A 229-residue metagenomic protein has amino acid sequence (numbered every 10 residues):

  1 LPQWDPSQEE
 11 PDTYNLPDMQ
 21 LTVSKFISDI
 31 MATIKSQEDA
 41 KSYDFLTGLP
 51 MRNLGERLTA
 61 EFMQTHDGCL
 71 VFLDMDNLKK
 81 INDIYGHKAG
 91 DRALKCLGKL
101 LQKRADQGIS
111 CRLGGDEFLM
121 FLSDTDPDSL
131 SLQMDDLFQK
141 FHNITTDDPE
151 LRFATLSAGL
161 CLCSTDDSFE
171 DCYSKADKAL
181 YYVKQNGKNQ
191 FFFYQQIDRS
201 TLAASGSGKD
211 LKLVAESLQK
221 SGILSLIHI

Functional and structural regions predicted by a protein language model:
D5-F45, R52-D67: Signal-transducing coiled-coil linker helices
D12-M19, V23-F26, G90, L130 (+2 more regions): The cytosolic transmitter module of two-component sensor histidine kinases
D39-S42, M51-C69, D76-K103, C111-G115 (+4 more regions): Conserved long alpha-helical elements within nucleotide-processing catalytic cores of c-di-GMP signaling and class III
E61, L100, K140-N143, Y182 (+1 more regions): Amphipathic alpha-helical regulatory segments at dimerization interfaces that relay allosteric signals between sensory
G68, G108, L156, N189 (+1 more regions): PAS-family sensory domain
S110, S157-T165, D171-N186, F192-G206 (+1 more regions): Cyclic nucleotide signaling catalytic output domains
R112-L113, Q139-S157, K184, K188: Catalytic core regions of nucleotide second-messenger enzymes
G206-H228: Active-site core of bacterial EAL-family cyclic-dinucleotide phosphodiesterase domains
